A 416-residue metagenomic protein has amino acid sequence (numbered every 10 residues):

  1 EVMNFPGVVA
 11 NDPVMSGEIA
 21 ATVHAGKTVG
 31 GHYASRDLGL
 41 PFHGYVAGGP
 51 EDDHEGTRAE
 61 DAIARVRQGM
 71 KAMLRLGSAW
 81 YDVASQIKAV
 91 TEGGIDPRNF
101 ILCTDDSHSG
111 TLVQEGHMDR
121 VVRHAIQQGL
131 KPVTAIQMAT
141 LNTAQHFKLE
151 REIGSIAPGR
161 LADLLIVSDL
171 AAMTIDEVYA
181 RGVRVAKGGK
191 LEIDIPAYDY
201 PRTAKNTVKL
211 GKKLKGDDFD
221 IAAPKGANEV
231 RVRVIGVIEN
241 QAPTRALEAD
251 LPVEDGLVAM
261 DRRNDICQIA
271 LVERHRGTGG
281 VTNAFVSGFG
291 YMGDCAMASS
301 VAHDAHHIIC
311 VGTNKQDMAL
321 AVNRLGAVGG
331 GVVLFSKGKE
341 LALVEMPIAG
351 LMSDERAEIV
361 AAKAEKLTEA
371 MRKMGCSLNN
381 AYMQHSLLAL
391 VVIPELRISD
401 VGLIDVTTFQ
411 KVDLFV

Functional and structural regions predicted by a protein language model:
E1-V2, G7-L74, Y81-L102, V113-Q127 (+3 more regions): Histidine/acidic residue-rich metal-binding segments in metalloenzymes
V8, G110, I175: Glycine/Thr-rich phosphate-binding loops of Rossmann-like dinucleotide-binding domains
R36-D37, A59, A79, A139 (+2 more regions): Conserved beta-strand edge residues that scaffold enzyme active sites
A59-I63, A79-D82, H108-G110, V185-A186 (+1 more regions): Short gly/pro/ser/thr-enriched loop/turn and capping motifs at secondary-structure boundaries
D105: Active-site glycine-centered loops adjacent to acidic/histidine catalytic or metal-binding residues that shape
V113-G129, V133-V416: Active-site microenvironment of metallo-dependent hydrolases
